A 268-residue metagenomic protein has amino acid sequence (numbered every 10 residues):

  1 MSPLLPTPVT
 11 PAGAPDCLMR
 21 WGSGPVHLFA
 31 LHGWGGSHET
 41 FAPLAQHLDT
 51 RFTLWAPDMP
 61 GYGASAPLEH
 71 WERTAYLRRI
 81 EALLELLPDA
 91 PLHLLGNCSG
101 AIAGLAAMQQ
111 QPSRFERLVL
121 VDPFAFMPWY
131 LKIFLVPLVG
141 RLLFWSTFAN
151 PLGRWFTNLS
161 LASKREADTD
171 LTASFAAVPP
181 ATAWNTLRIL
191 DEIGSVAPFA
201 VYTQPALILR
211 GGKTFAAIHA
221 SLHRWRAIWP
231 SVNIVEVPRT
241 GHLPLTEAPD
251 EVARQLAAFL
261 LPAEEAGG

Functional and structural regions predicted by a protein language model:
M1-F29, D49-F52, P88-P91, E116 (+4 more regions): Alpha/beta-hydrolase fold catalytic core
A14, W55-L95, R254: Active-site loop/oxyanion-hole signature of alpha/beta-hydrolase fold enzymes
M19-A64: Conserved HGGG/HGGXW glycine-rich cap/lid loop of the alpha/beta-hydrolase fold
G96-G100, G104: Gly/Ala-rich beta-loop-alpha elbow adjacent to hydrolase catalytic centers
Q109, F115-W145: Flexible "cap/lid" loop of the alpha/beta hydrolase fold
T147-V201: Conserved alpha/beta-hydrolase catalytic His-Asp/Glu region
A206-T240: Conserved loop-alpha-helix segment in the C-terminal half of the alpha/beta-hydrolase fold that carries the catalytic
T240-P249, A253: Catalytic histidine-centered segment of alpha/beta-hydrolase-like enzymes
